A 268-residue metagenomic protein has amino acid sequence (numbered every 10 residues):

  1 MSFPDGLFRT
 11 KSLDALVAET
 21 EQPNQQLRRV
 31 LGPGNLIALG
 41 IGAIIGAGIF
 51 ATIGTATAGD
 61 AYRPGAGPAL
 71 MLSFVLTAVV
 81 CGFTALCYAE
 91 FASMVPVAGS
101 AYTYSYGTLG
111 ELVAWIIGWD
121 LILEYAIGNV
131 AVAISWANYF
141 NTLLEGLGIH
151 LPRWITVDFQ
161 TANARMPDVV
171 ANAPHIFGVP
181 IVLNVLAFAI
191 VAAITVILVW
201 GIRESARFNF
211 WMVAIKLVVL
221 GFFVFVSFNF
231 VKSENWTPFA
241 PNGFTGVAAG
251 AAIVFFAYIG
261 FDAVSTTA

Functional and structural regions predicted by a protein language model:
M1-G54, A58-G67, M71, G82 (+2 more regions): Membrane-interface "cap" regions at the ends of multi-pass membrane proteins
S12, A18-R28, G67-M71, H150-V182 (+2 more regions): Helix-loop-helix junctions that connect adjacent transmembrane segments in multi-pass membrane transporters
L27, E90-S93, I116, D120 (+2 more regions): Membrane-water interface regions at transmembrane-helix termini and the short interhelical loops of multi-pass membrane
R29-G40, G110-L123, L186-A189, N242-V254: Select transmembrane alpha-helical segments in multipass membrane proteins
G32, G46, F91, G110 (+1 more regions): Hydrophobic/aromatic residues within transmembrane alpha-helices of membrane transport systems, especially the TMDs
I41, I45, L72, L76-V80 (+4 more regions): Lipid-exposed faces of alpha-helical membrane segments in multi-pass integral membrane proteins
A51-N163, P167-N172: Extracellular loop-to-transmembrane helix junctions
V79-F83, E124, G128, A193-I197 (+2 more regions): Hydrophobic alpha-helical membrane-associated segments
